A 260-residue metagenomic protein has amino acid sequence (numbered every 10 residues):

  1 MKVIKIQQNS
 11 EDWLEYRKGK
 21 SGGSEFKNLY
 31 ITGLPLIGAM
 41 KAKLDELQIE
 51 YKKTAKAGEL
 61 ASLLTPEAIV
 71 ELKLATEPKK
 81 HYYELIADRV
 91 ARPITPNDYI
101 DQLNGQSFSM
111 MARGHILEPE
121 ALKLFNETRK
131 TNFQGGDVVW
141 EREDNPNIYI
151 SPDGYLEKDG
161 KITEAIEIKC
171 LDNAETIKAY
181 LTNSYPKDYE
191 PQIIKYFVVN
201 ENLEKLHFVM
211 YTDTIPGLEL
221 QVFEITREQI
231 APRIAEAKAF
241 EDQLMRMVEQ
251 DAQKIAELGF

Functional and structural regions predicted by a protein language model:
M1-I116, G259-F260: Charged, glycine-rich intrinsically disordered N-terminal tails and low-complexity linkers that flank
Y16, L29, K43, L63 (+8 more regions): Residues that form generic nucleotide/phosphate-binding pockets
A57, L122, I193: Generic structural marker for isolated residues within well-ordered, non-membrane alpha-helices of soluble domains
M110-Q134: Acidic-basic catalytic patches of nuclease active cores, encompassing PD-(D/E)XK and other metal-cofactor nuclease
R129-P152, L156-M245, E249: Nucleic-acid nuclease catalytic cores
Q250-L258: Low-complexity, Gly/Ser/Thr/Pro-rich intrinsically disordered linker/tail segments
